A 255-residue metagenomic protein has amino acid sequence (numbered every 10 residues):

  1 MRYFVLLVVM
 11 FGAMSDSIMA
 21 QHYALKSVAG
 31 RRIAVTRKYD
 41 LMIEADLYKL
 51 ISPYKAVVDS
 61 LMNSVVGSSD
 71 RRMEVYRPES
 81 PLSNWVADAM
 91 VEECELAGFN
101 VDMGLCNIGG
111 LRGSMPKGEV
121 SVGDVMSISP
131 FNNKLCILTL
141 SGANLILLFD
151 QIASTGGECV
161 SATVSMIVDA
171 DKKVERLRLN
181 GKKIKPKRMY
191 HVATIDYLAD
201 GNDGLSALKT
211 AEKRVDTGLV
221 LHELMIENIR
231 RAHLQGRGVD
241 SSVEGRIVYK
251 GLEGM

Functional and structural regions predicted by a protein language model:
M1-V28: Bacterial Sec-dependent N-terminal signal peptides
L6-L7, S17, S60, S68 (+2 more regions): Coil residues (strongly favoring Ser/Thr
H22-T36, M42-E44, S80, N84-G104 (+1 more regions): Feature captures C-terminal
I43-S69: N-terminal, Lys/Arg- and Ser/Thr-rich interaction peptides
S60-Y76, L205-A211: Acidic/histidine-rich, surface-exposed loop or edge segments in extracytoplasmic proteins
